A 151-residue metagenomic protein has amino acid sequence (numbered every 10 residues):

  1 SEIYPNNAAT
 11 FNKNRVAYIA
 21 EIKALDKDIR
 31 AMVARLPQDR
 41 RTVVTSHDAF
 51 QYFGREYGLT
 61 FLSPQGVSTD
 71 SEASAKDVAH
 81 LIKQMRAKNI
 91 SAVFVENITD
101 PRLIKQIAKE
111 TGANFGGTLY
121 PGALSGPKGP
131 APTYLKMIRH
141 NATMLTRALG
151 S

Functional and structural regions predicted by a protein language model:
S1-S151: Extracytoplasmic metal-acquisition and chelation regions
